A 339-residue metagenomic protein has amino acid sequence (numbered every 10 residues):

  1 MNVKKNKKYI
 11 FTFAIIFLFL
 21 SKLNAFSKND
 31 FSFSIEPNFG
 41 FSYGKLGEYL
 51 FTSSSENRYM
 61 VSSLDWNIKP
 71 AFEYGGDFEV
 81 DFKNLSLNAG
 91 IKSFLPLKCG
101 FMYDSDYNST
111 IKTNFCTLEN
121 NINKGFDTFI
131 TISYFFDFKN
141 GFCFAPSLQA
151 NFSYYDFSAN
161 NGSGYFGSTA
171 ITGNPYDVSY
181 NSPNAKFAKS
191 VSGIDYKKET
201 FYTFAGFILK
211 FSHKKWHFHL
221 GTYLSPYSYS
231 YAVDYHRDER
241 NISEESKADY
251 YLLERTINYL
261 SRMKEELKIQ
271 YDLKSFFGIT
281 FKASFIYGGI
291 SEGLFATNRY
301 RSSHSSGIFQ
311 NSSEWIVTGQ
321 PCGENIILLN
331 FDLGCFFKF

Functional and structural regions predicted by a protein language model:
M1-S32: Cleavable N-terminal export/targeting peptides
A25-S27, V80-K83, F276: A membrane-pore/channel beta-structure motif
S27-K45: Transmembrane beta-strand segments of Gram-negative outer membrane beta-barrel proteins
F33, I111-F115, K139-F142: Hydrophobic transmembrane alpha-helices and their immediate loop junctions in multi-pass integral membrane proteins
F39, Y74-F82, I91, T128-F136 (+6 more regions): Residues on the lipid-exposed face of transmembrane beta-strands in outer-membrane beta-barrel proteins
G44-A71, F94-T128, S153-Y202, P226-E266 (+1 more regions): Extracellular/periplasm-exposed beta-strand and loop segments of Gram-negative cell-envelope proteins, dominated by
N84-A89, K139-F144, K215-F218, S275-F281: Repeated loop/turn-to-beta-strand initiation elements of outer-membrane beta-barrel proteins
G141, K198-F204, F211-H213, H217-H219 (+1 more regions): Short gly/pro-enriched beta-turn/loop segments at secondary-structure junctions
